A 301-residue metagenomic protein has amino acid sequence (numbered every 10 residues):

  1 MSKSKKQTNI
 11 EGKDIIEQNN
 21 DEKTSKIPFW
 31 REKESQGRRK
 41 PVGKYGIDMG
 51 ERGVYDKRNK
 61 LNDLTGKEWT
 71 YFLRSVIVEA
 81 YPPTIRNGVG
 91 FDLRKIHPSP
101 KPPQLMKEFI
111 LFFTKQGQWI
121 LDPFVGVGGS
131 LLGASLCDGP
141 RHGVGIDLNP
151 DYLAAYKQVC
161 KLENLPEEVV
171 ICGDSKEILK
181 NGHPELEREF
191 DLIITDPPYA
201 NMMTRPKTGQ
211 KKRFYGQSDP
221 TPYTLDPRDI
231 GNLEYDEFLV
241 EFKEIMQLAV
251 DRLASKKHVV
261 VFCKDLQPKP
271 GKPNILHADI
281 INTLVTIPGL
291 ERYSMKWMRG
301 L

Functional and structural regions predicted by a protein language model:
S2-L301: Class I S-adenosyl-L-methionine-dependent methyltransferase catalytic core
